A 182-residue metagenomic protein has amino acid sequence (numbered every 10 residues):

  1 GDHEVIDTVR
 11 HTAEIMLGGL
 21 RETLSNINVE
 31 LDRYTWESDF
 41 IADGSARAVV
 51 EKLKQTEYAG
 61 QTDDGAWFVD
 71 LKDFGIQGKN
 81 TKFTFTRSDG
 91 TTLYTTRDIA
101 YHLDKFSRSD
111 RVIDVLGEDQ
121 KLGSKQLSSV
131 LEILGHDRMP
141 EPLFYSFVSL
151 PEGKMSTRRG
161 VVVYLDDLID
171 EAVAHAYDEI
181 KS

Functional and structural regions predicted by a protein language model:
G1-M16: Long, well-ordered, tryptophan-enriched scaffold segments
E14-S182: Alpha-helical recognition segments enriched in aromatics with Gly/Pro capping that present substrate-recognition
